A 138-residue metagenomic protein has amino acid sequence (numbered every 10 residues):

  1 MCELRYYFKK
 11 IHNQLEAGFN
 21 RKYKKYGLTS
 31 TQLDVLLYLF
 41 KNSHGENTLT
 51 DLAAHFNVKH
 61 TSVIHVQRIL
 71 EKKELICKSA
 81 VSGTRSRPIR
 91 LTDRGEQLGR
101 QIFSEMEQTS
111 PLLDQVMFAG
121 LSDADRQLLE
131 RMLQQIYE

Functional and structural regions predicted by a protein language model:
M1-Y26, K73-L75, Q97: N-terminal leader segment of winged-helix/HTH proteins
A17-K59: N-terminal helix-turn-helix DNA-binding core of bacterial DNA-binding proteins
L37, R100, E130-R131: A cross-family signal for key residues in well-ordered alpha-helices that form functional helical elements
L49, Q67-R68: Short, hydrophobic-biased segments on the C-terminal half of alpha helices that form "recognition helices"
R68-R126: Charged, amphipathic alpha-helical coiled-coil/dimerization segments
L121-E138: Exposed, interaction-prone assembly regions rather than primary DNA-binding/catalytic cores
